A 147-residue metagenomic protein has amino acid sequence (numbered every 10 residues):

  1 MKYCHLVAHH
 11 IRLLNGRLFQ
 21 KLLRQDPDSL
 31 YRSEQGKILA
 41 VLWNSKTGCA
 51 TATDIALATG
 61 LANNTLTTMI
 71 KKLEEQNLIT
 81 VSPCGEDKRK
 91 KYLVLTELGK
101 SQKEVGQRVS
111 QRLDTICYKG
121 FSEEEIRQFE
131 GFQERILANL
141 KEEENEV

Functional and structural regions predicted by a protein language model:
M1, E124-V147: C-terminal regulatory/oligomerization modules of transcriptional regulators
M1-S29, L78: N-terminal leader segment of winged-helix/HTH proteins
N15-L22, L42, G106, I136 (+1 more regions): Hydrophobic recognition helices of helix-based DNA-binding modules
F19-T65: N-terminal helix-turn-helix DNA-binding core of bacterial DNA-binding proteins
A52, I70-K71: Short, hydrophobic-biased segments on the C-terminal half of alpha helices that form "recognition helices"
K71-Q128: Charged, amphipathic alpha-helical coiled-coil/dimerization segments
